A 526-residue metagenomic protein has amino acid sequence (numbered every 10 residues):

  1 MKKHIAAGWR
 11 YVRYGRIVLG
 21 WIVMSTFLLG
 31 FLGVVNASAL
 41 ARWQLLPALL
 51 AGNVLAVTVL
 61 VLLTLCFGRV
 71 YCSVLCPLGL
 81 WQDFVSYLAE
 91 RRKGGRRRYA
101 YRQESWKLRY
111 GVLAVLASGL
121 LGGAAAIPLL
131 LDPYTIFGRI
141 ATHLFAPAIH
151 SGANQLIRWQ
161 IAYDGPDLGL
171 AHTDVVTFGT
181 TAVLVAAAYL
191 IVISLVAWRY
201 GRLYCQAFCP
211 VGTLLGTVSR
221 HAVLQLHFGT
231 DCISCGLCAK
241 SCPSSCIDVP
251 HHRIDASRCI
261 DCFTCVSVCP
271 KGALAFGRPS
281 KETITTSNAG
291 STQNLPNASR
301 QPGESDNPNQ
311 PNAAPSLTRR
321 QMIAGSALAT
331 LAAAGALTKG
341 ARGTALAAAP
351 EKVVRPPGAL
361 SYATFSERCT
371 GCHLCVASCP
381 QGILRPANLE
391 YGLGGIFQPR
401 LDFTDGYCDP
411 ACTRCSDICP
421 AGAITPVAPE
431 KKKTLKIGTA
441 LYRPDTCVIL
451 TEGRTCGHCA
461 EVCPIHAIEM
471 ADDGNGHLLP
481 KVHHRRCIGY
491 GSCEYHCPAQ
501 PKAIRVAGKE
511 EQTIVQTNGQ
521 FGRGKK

Functional and structural regions predicted by a protein language model:
M1-H252, S257-R258, F263-K526: Non-ligating segments of multi-cofactor redox enzymes
